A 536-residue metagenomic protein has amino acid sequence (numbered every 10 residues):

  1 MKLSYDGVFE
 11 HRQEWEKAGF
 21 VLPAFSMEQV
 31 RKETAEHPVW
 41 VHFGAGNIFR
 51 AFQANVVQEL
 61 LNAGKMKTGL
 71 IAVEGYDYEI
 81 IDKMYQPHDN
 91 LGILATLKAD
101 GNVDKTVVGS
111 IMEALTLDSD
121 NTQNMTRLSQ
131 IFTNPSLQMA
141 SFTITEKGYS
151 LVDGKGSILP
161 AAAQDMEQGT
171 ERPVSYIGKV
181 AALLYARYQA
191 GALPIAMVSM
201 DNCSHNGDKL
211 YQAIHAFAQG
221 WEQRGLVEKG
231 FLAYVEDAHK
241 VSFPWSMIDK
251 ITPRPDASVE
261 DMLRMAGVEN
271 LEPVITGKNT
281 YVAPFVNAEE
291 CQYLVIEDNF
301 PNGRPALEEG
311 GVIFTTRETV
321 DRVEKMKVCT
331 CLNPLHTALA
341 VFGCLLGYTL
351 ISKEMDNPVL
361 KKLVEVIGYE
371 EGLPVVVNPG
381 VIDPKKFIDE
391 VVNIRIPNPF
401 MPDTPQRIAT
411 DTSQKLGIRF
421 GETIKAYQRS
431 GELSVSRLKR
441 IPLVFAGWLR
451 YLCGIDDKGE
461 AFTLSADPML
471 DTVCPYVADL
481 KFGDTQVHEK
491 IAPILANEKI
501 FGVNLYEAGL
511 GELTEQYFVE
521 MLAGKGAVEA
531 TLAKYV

Functional and structural regions predicted by a protein language model:
M1-F43, N47-V536: Substrate/ligand-engaging "lid" and interaction regions
